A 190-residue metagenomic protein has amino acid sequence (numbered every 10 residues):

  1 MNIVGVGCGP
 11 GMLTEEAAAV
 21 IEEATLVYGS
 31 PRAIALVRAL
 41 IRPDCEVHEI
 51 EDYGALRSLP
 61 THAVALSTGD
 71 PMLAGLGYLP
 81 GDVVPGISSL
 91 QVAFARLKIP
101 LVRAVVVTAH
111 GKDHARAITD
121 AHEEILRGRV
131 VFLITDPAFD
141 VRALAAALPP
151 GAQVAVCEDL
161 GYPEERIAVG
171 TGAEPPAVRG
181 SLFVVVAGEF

Functional and structural regions predicted by a protein language model:
M1-I3, E15-E16, L36, E46 (+3 more regions): A contiguous loop/helix-start segment that scaffolds small-molecule binding in enzyme catalytic cores
M1-I99, A173-E174, F183-V184: Class I S-adenosyl-L-methionine
G9, D70, S88, G111-D113 (+3 more regions): Short acidic/polar capping segments at secondary-structure boundaries
G29-P31, S67, T108, T135 (+1 more regions): Short beta-strand/turn micro-motifs composed of small residues that flank or help shape donor/cofactor-binding pockets
V47, G81, A104-V106, V154: Generic structural signal for residues in well-ordered beta-strands
I50, V84-G86, V107-A109, C157-D159: Conserved beta-strand termini and adjacent loop/short-helix elements that scaffold enzyme active sites in alpha/beta
L76-Y78, A93-A95, A117-D120, R142-A147 (+1 more regions): A short secondary-structure junction signal
S89-R129, D136: Short, glycine-/small-residue-rich phosphate/pyrophosphate-handling segment
